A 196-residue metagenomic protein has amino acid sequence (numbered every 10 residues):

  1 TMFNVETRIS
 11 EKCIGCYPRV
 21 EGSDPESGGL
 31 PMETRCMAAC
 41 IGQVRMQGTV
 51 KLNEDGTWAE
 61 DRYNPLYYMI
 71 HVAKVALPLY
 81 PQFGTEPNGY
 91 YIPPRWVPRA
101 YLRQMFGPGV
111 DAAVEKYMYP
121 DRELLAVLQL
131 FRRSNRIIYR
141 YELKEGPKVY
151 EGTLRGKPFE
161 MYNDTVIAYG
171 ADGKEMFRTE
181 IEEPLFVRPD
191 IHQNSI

Functional and structural regions predicted by a protein language model:
T1-T34, A38, V50-N53, T57: Ferredoxin-like iron-sulfur electron-transfer modules
M37, I41-I196: Long, compositionally biased charged/polar accessory segments in the mid-to-C-terminal portions of proteins
